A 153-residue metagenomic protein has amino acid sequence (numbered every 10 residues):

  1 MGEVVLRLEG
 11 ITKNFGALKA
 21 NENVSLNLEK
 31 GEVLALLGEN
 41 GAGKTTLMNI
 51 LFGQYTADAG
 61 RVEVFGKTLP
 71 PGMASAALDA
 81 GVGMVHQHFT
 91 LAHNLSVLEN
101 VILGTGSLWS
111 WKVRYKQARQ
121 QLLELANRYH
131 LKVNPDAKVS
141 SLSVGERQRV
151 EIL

Functional and structural regions predicted by a protein language model:
M1-L153: Glycine-rich phosphate-binding loops of nucleotide-dependent enzymes
